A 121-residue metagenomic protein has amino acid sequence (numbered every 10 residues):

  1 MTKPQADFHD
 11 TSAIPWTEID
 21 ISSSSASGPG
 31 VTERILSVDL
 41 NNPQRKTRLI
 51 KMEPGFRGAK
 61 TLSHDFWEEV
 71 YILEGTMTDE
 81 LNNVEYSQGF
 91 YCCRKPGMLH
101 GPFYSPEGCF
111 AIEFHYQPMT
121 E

Functional and structural regions predicted by a protein language model:
M1-Q44: A short, N-terminal "cap"/entry segment at the start of jelly-roll beta-barrel domains of the cupin/DSBH fold
P29, E33-D39, P43-H64, T78 (+2 more regions): Conserved short histidine dyad/triad with adjacent acidic residue
W67: Alpha/beta-hydrolase fold active-site loops
V70: Structured binding elements
E74-G75: Glycine-centered positions in the ABC transporter ATPase nucleotide-binding domain
P96-E121: Ligand-binding loop in jelly-roll beta-barrel domains
